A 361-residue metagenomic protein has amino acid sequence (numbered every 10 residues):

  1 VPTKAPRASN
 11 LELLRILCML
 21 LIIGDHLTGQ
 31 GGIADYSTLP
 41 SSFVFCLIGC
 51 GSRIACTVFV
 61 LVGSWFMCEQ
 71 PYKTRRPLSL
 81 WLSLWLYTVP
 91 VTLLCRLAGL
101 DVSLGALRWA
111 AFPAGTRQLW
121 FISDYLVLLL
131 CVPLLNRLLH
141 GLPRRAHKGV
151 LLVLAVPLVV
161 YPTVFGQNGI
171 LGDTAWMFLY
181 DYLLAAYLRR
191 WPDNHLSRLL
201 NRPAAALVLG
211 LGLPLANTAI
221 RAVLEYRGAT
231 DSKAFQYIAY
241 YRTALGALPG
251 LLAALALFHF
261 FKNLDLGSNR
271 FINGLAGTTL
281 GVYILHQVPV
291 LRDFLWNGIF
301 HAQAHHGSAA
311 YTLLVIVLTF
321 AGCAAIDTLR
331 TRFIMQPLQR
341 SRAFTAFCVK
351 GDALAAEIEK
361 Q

Functional and structural regions predicted by a protein language model:
V1-Q361: Alpha-helical transmembrane segments and their immediate juxtamembrane cytosolic regions
